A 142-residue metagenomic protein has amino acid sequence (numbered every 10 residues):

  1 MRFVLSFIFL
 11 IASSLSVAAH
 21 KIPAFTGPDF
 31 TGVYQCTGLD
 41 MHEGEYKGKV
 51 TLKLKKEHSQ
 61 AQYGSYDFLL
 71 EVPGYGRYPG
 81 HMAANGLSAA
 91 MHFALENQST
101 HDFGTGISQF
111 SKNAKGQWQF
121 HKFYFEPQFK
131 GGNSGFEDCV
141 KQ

Functional and structural regions predicted by a protein language model:
L5-S14: Bacterial N-terminal signal peptides
H20-Q142: Central antiparallel beta-sheet cores of small beta-barrel/beta-sandwich binding domains
